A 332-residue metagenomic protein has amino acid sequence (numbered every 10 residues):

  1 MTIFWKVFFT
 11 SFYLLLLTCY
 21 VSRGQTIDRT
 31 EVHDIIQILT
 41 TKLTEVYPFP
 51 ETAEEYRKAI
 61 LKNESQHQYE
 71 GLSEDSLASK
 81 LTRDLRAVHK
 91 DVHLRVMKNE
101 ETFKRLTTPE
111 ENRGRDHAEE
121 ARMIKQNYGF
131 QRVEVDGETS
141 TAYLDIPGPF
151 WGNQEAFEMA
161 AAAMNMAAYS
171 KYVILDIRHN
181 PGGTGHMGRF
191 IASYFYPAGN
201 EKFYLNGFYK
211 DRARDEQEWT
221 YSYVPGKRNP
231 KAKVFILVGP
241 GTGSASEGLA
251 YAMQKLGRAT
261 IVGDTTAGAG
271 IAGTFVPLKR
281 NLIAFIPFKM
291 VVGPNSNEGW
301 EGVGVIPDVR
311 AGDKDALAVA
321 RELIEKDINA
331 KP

Functional and structural regions predicted by a protein language model:
M1-T26: Bacterial Sec-dependent N-terminal signal peptides
S22-M159, N165-V173, K331: Terminal targeting/pro-maturation regions of precursor/exported proteins
L61, R95, A142-P147, I174-D176 (+4 more regions): Soluble periplasmic/extracytoplasmic beta-strand elements of cell-envelope proteins
H93, V173, G241-G243, G257-A269: Short, well-structured beta-strand/strand-turn elements
E100-F103, G148-G152, H179-G185, K210-A213 (+4 more regions): Solvent-exposed loop/turn segments at secondary-structure junctions within structured extracellular/periplasmic domains
T139-T141, Y169-I174, N200-F203, K231-K233 (+1 more regions): Loop/turn elements at helix/coil->beta-strand transitions in domains of secreted/extracellular proteins
G182-K233, I271-P277, F288-P294, G299 (+1 more regions): Gly/Ser/Thr-rich loop/hinge elements
W300-P332: Low-complexity, Gly/Ser/Thr/Pro-rich intrinsically disordered linker/tail segments
